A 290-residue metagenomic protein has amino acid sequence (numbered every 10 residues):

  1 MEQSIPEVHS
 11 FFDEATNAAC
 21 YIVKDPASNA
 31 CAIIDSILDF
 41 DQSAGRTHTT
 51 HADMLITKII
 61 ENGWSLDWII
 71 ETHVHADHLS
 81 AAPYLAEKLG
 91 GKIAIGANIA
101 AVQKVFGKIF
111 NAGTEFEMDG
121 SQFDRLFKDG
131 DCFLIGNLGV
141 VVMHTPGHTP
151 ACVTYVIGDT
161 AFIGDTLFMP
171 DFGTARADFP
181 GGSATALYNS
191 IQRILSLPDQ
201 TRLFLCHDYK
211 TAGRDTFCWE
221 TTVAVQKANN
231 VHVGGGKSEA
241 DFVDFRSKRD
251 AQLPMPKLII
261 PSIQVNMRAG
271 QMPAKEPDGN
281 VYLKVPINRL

Functional and structural regions predicted by a protein language model:
E2-P6, N98, N189-R202, C206-L290: Accessory terminal helices/loops
S4-N62, T154-I163, P170: Conserved beta-strand hairpin/beta-sheet module of binuclear metal-dependent hydrolase folds, prominently
V8-F11, I22, D129-I157, S196: Core dinuclear metal-dependent hydrolase active-site scaffold
T16, F40-D41, V74-L79, A100-Q103 (+3 more regions): Active-site environment of divalent metal-dependent phosphoester hydrolases
V23, D35, H73, L85 (+6 more regions): Divalent metal-coordination and catalytic microenvironments
C31, L38-L138, A228-N229: Active-site HxH/HxHxD metal-binding segment of metal-dependent hydrolases
I34, S65-V74, I93-A97, H144-G147 (+3 more regions): Active-site neighborhood of phospho(di)ester-bond hydrolases with catalytic His/Asp-centered motifs
T174-L197: Active-site-adjacent loop/tail segments of enzyme domains
